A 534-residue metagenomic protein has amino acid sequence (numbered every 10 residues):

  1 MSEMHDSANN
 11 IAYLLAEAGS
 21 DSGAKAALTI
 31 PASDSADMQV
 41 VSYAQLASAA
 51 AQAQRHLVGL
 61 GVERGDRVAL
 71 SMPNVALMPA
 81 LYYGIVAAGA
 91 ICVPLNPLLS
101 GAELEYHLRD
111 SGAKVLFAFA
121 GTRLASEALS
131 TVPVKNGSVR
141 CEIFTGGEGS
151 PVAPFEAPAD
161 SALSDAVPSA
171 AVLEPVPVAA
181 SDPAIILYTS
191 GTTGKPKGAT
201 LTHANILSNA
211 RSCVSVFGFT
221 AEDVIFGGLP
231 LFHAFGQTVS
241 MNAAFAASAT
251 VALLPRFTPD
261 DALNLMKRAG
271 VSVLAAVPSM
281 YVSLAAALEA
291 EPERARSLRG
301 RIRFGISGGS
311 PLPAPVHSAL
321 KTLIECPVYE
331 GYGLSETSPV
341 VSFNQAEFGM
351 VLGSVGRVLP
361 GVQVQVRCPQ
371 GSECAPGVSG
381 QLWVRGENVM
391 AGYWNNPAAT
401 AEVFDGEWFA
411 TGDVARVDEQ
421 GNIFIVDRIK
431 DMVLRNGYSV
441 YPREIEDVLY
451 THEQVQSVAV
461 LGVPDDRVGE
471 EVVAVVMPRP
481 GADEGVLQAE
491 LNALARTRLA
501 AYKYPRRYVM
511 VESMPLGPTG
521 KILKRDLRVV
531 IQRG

Functional and structural regions predicted by a protein language model:
S7, A27-V75, P79-Y83, S100-E105 (+1 more regions): Conserved AMP-binding/adenylate-forming core of the ANL superfamily
A8, A24-A26, P168-Y188, K195 (+1 more regions): Conserved pre-ATP/AMP-binding loop-to-beta segment of ANL
V40-A44, A184-S208: Conserved AMP-binding A3 loop
G59-L60, A87-S161, L173-E174, P480: Structural core segment of the AMP-binding/adenylate-forming
L99, L116-A118, L274, G386 (+5 more regions): AMP-binding/adenylate-forming catalytic core of the ANL superfamily
L207-V224, F232-V273, S283, A287-P292: Conserved AMP-binding/adenylation subdomain of ANL enzymes
V271-A276, A285-M350, Q363: Gly/Ser/Thr-rich phosphate-binding loop
Y332, V351, Q365-W383, E419-Q420 (+2 more regions): Conserved beta-loop-beta connector loops within the AMP-binding
